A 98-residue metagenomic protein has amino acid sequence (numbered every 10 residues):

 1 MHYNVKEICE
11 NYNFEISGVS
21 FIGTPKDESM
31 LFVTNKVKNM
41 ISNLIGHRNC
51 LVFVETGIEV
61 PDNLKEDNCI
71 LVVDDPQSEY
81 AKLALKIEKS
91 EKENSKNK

Functional and structural regions predicted by a protein language model:
M1-N97: Terminal amphipathic alpha-helical/low-complexity segments used for targeting or macromolecular assembly
